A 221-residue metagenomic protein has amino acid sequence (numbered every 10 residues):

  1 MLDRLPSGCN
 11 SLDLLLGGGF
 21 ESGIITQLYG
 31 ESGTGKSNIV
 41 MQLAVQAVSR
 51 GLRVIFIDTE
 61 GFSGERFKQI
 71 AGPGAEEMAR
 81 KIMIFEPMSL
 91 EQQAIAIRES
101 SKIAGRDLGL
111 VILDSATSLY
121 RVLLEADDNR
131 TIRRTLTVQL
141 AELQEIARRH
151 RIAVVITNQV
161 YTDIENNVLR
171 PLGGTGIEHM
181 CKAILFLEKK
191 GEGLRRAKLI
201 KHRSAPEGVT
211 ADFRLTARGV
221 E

Functional and structural regions predicted by a protein language model:
L5, E21, G33, I132 (+1 more regions): Short, conserved glycine- and acidic-residue-centered signature motifs in active-site or ligand-binding loops
S7-G19: Pre-Walker A adenine-sensing motif
L12, L28, F67, I82 (+4 more regions): Conserved RecA-like P-loop NTPase ATPase core
G18-F20, Q46-R50, G74-M78, K102-R106 (+2 more regions): Conserved catalytic network of the ASCE P-loop NTPase/AAA+ motor domain
F20-E99: Conserved P-loop
P87-Q92, A96-G176: P-loop NTPase motor core
A141, E145-E221: Phosphate-binding/switch region of NTP-binding enzymes
